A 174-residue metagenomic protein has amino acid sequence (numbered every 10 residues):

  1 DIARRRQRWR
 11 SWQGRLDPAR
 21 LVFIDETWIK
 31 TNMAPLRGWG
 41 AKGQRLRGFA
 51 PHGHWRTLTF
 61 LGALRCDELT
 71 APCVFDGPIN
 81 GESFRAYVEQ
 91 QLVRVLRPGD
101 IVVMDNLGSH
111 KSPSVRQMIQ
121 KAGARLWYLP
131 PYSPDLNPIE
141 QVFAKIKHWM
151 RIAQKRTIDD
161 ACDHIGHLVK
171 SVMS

Functional and structural regions predicted by a protein language model:
D1-S174: Short functional hotspots at interaction and active-site rims
